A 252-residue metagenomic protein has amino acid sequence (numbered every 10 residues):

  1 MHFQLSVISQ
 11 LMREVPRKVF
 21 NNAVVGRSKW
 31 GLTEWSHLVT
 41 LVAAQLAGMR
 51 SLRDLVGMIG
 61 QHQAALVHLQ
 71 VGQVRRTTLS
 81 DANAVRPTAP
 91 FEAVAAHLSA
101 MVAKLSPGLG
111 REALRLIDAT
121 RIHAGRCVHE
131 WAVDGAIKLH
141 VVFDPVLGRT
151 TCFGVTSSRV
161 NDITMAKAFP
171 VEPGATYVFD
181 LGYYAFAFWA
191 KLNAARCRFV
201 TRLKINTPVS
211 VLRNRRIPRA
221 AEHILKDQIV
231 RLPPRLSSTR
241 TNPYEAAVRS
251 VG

Functional and structural regions predicted by a protein language model:
M1-D54, M58, A84-R86, L109-A113 (+3 more regions): Single, function-defining residue in the core of a domain
I8, V25, T77-L79, M101: Short functional hotspots at interaction and active-site rims
H62, R86, L98: The DNA-recognition helices of helix-turn-helix-type DNA-binding domains
Q63-L69: Extended, structured, electrostatic nucleic-acid-contact surfaces
L69-R86: Major-groove recognition helix of helix-turn-helix-like DNA-binding domains
A89-M101: Short Lys/Arg-enriched helix C-cap and helix-to-coil transition segments that create basic nucleic-acid-contact patches
L105: Active-site phosphate-binding and catalytic loops of NTP-dependent enzymes
